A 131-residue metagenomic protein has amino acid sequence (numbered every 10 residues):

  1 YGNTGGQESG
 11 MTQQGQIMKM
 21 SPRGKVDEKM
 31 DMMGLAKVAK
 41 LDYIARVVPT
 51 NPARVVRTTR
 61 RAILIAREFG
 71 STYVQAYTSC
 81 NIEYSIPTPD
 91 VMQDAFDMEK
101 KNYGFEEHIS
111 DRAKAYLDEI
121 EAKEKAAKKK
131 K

Functional and structural regions predicted by a protein language model:
Y1-G2, P52-V55, C80-Y84: Flexible loop/turn segments at secondary-structure boundaries
G2-G15, L35: Active-site-proximal loop->helix
S9-K29, V91-E106: Acidic, Ser/Thr-rich peripheral helices and adjacent loops at domain boundaries
G15-R61, I65: Conserved thiamine diphosphate
T58-K131: Glycine/aspartate-rich loop-and-adjacent alpha/beta segment that forms the canonical ThDP
